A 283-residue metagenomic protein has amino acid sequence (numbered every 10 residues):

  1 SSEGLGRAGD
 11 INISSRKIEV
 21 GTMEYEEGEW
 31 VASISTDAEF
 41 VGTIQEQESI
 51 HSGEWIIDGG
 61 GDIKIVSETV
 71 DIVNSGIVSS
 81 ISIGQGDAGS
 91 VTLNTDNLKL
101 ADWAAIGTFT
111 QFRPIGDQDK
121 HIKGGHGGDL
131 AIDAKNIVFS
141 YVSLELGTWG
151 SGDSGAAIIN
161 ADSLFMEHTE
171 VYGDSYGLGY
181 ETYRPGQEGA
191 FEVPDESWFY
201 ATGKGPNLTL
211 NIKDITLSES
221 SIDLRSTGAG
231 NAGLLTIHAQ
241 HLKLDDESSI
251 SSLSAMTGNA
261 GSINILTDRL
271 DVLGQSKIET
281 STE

Functional and structural regions predicted by a protein language model:
S1-E283: Extracellular and secretory-pathway beta-repeat/beta-biased strand scaffolds
